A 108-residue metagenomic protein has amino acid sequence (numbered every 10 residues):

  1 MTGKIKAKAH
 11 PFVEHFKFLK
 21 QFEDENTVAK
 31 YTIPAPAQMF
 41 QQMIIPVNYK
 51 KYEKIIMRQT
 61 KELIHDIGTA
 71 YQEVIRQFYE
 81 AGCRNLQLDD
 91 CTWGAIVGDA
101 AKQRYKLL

Functional and structural regions predicted by a protein language model:
M1-L108: Domain-level signal for soluble alpha/beta catalytic cores
